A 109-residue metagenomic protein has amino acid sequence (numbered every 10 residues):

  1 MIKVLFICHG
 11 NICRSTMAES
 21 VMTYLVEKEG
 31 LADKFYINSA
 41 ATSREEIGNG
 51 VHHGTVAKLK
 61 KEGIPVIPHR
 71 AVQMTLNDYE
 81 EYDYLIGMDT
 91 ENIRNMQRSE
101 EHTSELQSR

Functional and structural regions predicted by a protein language model:
M1-Y82: Conserved active-site segments centered on acidic
G87-M88: Short beta-strand scaffold positions
N92-I93: Alpha-helix capping/helix-boundary segments
M96-E100: Helix-loop-beta element that forms the nucleotide-linked donor phosphate-binding surface in glycosyltransferases
E101-S108: Conserved small/polar residues in nucleotide/adenosyl-binding loops
